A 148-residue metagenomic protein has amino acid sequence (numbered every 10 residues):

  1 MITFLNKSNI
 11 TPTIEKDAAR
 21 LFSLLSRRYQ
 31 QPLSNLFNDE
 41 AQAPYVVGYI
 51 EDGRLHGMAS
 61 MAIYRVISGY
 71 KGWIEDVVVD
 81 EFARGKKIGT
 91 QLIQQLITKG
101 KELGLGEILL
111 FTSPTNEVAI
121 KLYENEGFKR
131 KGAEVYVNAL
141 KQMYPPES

Functional and structural regions predicted by a protein language model:
M1-Q31: Short amphipathic alpha-helix that is part of the acyltransferase structural core
S26-V46: Active-site rim helix/loop that mediates acceptor-substrate recognition in acyltransferases
G48, R54-I63, W73, V78: Conserved beta-strand in the GNAT
I63-Y64, N138: A short acidic/small-residue loop/turn micro-motif
Y64-I74, R84, K131: A conserved beta-turn-beta hairpin within the catalytic core of GNAT-like acetyltransferases that forms part
V79, G85-T98, E124-N125: Conserved acetyl-CoA-binding loop-helix of GNAT-fold acetyltransferases
T90, P114-G132, V137-N138: Conserved active-site alpha-helix within GNAT-family acetyltransferase domains
I93, G100-T112: Conserved GNAT acetyl-CoA-binding A-motif
